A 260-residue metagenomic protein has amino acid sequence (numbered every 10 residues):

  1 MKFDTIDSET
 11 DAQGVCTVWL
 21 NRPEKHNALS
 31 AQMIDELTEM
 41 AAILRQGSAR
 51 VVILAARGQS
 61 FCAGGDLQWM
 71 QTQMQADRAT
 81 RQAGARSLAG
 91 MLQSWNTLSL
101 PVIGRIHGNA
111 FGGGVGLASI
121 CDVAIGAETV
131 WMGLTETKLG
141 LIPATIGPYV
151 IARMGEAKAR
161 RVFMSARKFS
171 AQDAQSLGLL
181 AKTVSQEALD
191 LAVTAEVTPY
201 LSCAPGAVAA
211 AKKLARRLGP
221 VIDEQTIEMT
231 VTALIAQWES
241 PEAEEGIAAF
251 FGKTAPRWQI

Functional and structural regions predicted by a protein language model:
M1-R57, Q93: Conserved CoA-thioester-binding segment of acyl-CoA-metabolizing enzymes
M1-T17, N21, R167-Y200, A209-G219 (+1 more regions): Amphipathic alpha-helical segments at domain termini/boundaries
V18, R22, L37, L54 (+6 more regions): Terminal peptide-recognition signature
M40, S87-L98: Catalytic-core regions built around general acid/base machinery
A56-M91, A110, I222: Glycine- (often His-adjacent) and acidic-residue-rich active-site loop that binds/positions the CoA thioester
Q59-A63, A110-G112, G133, A215 (+2 more regions): Short, active-site-adjacent cap segments at secondary-structure transitions
Q93-G206, S240, E245-A248: Crotonase-fold acyl-CoA enzyme core
V162-F163, L214-L218, A233-W238: Helix-loop "lid/cap" segments that line or gate small-molecule binding pockets
